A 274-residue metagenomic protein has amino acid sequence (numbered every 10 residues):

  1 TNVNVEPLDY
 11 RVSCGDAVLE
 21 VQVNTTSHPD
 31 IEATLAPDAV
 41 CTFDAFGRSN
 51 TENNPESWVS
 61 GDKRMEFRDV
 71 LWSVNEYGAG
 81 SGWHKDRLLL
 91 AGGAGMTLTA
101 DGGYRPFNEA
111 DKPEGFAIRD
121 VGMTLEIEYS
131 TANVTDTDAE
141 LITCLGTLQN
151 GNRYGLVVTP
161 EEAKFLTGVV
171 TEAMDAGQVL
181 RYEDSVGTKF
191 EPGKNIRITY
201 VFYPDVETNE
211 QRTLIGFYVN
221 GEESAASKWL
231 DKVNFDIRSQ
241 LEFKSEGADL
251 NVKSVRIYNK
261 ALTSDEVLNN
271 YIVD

Functional and structural regions predicted by a protein language model:
T26-G102, D205, V252, V267-D274: Extracytoplasmic low-complexity segments
D30-T34, G92-M123, R181-K189: Short surface loop/edge beta-strand patches of beta-sandwich-type extracellular domains that form ligand-contact sites
D38-C41, E109-N133, N152-G155, V252-V255: A carbohydrate-recognition surface predominantly in extracellular/luminal proteins
A45-R48, I127-T135, G146, V201-D205 (+1 more regions): Solvent-exposed strand-to-loop "edge" motifs in beta-rich extracellular domains
E140-V170: Glycan-recognition/cleft segments
G168-R197: Short, aromatic/His-centered strand-loop micro-motif at the edge of beta-sheets
G193-E207, I215-F217: Short tryptophan-centered beta-strand motifs in secreted/extracellular beta-sheet-rich domains of glycan-recognition
S224-N251: Flexible glycan-contacting loops in extracellular carbohydrate-active proteins
